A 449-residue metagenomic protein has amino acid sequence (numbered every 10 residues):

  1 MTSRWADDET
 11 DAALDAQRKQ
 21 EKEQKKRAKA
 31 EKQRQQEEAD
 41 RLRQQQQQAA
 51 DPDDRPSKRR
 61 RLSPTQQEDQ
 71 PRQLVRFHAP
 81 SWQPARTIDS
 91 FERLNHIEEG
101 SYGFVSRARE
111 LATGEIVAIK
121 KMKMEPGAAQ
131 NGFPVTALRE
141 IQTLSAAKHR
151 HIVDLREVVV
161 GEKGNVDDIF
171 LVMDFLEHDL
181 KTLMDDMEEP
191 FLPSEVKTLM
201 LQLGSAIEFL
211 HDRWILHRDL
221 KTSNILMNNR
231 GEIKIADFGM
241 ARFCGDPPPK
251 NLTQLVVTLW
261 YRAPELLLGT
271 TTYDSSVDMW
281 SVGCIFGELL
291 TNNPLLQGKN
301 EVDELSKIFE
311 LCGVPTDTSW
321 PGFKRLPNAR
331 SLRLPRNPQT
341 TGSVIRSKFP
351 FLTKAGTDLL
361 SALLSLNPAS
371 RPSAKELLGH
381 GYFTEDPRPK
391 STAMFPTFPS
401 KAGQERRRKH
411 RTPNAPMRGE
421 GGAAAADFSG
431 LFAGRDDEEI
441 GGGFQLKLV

Functional and structural regions predicted by a protein language model:
F104-P126: Glycine-rich ATP phosphate-binding loop
K121-K148: Conserved N-lobe beta3->alphaC-helix segment of eukaryotic protein kinase catalytic domains
H149-V158: Conserved HxN/HPN-centered segment at the entrance to the catalytic loop of eukaryotic protein kinase-like domains
E162-D174, K181-T182: A conserved loop-to-beta-strand element in the N-lobe of protein kinase catalytic cores that borders the ATP-binding
L199-M200: Activation segment signature within eukaryotic-like protein kinase domains
P315-S361: C-terminal lobe substrate-recognition/regulatory segment of protein kinase catalytic domains
R388-V449: C-terminal intrinsically disordered, low-complexity extensions immediately downstream of enzyme catalytic cores
